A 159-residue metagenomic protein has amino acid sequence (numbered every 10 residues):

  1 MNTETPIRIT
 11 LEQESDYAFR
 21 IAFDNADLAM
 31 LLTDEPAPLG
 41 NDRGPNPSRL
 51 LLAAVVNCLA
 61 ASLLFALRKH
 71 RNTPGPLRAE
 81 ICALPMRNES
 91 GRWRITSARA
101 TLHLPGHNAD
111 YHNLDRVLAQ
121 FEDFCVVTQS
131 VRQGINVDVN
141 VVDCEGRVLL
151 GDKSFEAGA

Functional and structural regions predicted by a protein language model:
M1-A53, L64-A159: Extended beta-strand/beta-hairpin segments
C58-L59: Alpha-helical metal-binding/catalytic segments enriched in His/Glu/Asp
